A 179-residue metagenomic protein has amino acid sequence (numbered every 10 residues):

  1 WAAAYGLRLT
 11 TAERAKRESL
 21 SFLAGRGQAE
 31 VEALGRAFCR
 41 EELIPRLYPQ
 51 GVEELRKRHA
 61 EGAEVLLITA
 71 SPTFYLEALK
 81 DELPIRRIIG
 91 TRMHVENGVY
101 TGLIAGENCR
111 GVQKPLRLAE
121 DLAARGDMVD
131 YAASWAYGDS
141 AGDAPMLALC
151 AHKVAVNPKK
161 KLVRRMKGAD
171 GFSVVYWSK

Functional and structural regions predicted by a protein language model:
W1-F22: Alpha-helical membrane-targeting segments
L9, E13, G25, G111-P115: Electropositive phosphate-/nucleotide-binding environments in soluble metabolic enzymes
Q28-A29, A33-R36, R40-K179: C-terminal cap/substrate-recognition subdomain and adjoining C-terminal extension of metal-dependent phosphatase-like
